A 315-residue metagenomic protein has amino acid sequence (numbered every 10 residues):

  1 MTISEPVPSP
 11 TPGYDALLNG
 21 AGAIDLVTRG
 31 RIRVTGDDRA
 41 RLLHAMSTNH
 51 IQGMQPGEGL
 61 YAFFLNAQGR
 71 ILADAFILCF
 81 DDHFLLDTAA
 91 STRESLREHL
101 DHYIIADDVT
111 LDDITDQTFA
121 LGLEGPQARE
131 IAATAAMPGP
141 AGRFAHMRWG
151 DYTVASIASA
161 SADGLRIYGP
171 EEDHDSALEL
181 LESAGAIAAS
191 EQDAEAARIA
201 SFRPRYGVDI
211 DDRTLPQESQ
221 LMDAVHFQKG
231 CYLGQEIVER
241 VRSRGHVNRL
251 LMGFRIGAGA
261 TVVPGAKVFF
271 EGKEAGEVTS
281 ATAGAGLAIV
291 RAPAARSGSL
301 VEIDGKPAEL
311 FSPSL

Functional and structural regions predicted by a protein language model:
M1-N66, R70-L72: Acidic, proline/glycine-enriched N-terminal capping motif
G22-I24, R31, F76-S201, F270: Acidic, low-complexity central loop/insert segments
R33-D38, L123-E130, R255-V263: Short, surface-exposed ligand-recognition loops at beta-strand->loop->(often short) alpha-helix junctions that present
G36, L86, L123-G125, I167 (+4 more regions): Residue-level signal for inorganic ion chemistry
P56-G59, G139-G150, F202, G207 (+4 more regions): Glycine-centered loop/turn motifs
A73, S190, E274-G276: A structural microfeature
R166-M252: Anionic-ligand-binding alpha/beta catalytic cores of soluble enzymes and soluble regulatory domains that recognize
S219-V225, K229, L233-Q235, E239-L315: Glycine-rich, small/acidic residue-mixed loop/short-helix segments
